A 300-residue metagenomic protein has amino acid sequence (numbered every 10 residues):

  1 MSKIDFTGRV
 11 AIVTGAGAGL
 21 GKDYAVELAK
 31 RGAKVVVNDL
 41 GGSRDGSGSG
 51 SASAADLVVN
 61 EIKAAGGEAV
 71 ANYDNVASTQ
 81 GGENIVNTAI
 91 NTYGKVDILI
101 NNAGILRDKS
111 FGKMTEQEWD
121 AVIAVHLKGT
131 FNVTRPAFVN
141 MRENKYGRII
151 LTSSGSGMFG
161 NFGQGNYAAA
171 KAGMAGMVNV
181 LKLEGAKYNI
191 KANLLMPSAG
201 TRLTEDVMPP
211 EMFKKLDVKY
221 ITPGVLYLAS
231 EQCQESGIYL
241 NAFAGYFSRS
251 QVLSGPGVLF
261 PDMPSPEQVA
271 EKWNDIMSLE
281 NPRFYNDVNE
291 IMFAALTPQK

Functional and structural regions predicted by a protein language model:
K3-V37: Canonical Rossmann dinucleotide-binding motif of NAD(H)/NADP(H)-dependent dehydrogenases/reductases, specifically
A52, D56, Y73-N84, E116: The beta1-alpha1 cofactor-binding region of Rossmann-like NAD(H)/NADP(H)-dependent oxidoreductases
A65-E68, T88-N101, R107-S110, Y146 (+1 more regions): A glycine-rich helix->loop->beta "capping" turn within Rossmann-like NAD(P)(H)-dependent oxidoreductase domains
S110-F111, T115-I123: Substrate-binding pocket helix/loop in short-chain dehydrogenase/reductase
T134, A170: Active-site helix of classical SDR
S154: Residue(s) in the substrate-gating loop at a strand-loop-helix junction that position the organic substrate next
L194, M212-Q299: C-terminal helical subdomain
